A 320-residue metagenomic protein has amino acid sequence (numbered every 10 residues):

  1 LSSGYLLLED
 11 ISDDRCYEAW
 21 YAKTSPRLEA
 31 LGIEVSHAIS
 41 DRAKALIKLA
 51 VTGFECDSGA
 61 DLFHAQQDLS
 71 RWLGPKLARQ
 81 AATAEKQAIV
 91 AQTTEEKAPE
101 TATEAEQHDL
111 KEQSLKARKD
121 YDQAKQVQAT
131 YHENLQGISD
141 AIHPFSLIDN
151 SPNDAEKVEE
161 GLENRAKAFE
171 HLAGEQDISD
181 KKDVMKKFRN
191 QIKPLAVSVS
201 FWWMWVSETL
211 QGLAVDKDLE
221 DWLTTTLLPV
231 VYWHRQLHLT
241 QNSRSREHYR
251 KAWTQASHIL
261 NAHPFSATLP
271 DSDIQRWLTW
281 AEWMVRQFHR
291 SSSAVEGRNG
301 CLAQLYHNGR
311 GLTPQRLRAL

Functional and structural regions predicted by a protein language model:
L1-A38, A43-C56, A60-L62, W72-R79 (+1 more regions): RNase H-like nuclease fold core
L8-D13, E34-A38, W283-R290, N308-L312: Conserved aromatic-histidine-acidic binding/catalytic patches
K23-R27, V184, C301: Short, hydrophobic/aromatic alpha-helical segments in well-folded domains
K44, Q67, N299: Short, glycine/acidic-enriched loop or turn micro-motifs at the edges of active sites
G53-Q92, L237, R244-V295: Helix-centered, glycine/charged polyanion-binding patches within enzymatic domains that contact phosphate-containing
Q128, P152-A155, E159, I192 (+2 more regions): Amphipathic, non-membrane alpha-helical segments in soluble helical-bundle scaffolds
G137-A281: Long, low-complexity, polar/charged, intrinsically disordered or flexibly structured peripheral segments
Q287-L317: Short amphipathic alpha-helical "interface-anchor" segments enriched in bulky aromatics
